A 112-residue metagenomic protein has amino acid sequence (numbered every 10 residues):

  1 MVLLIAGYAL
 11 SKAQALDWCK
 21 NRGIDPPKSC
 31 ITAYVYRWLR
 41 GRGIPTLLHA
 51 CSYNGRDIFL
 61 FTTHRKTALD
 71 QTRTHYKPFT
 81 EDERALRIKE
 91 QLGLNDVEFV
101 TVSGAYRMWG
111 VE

Functional and structural regions predicted by a protein language model:
M1-A33, V100-E112: Short, extreme N-terminal segment that most often corresponds to the first beta-strand
L16-H64: Amphipathic alpha-helical interaction modules
L48-E112: Charged interaction segments
